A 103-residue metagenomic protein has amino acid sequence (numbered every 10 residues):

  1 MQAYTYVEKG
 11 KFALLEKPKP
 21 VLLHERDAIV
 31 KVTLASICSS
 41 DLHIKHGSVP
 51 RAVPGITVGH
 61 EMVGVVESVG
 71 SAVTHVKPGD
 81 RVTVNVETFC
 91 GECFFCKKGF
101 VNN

Functional and structural regions predicted by a protein language model:
M1-Q2: Extreme N-terminal starter segment of soluble prokaryotic enzymes
K9-K11, A35-I37: Short polar catalytic/cofactor-binding loops
G10-K19: Short glycine/threonine/proline-enriched tight-turn/helix- or strand-capping micro-motif at secondary-structure
K17, D41, G64: Short hydrophobic/aromatic patches on the structural cores and recognition surfaces of FHA
P20-A35, S48-K97, N102: Glycine-rich beta-strand-centered segment in the early N-terminal region that forms part of a ligand/cofactor-binding
S40-H46: Cytochrome P450 core scaffold surrounding the K-helix E-X-X-R motif and the conserved "meander" helix-loop region
